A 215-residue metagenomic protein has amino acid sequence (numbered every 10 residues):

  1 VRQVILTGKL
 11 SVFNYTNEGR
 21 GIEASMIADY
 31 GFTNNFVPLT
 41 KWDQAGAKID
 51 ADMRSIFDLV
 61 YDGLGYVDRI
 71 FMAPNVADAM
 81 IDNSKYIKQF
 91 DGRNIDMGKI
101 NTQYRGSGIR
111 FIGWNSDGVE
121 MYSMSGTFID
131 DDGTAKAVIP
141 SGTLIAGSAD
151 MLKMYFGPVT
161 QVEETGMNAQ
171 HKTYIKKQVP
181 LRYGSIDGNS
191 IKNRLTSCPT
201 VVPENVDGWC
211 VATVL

Functional and structural regions predicted by a protein language model:
V1-V4, G142: Charged/polar interaction segments and conserved charged motifs
Q3-G21: Short, glycine/acidic-rich hinge or "gate" loops at secondary-structure transitions that mediate conformational
L6-K9, A28-F36, L144-A146: Generic low-polarity alpha-helical segments
S11, A77, T200: Short, solvent-exposed loop/turn segments at secondary-structure junctions
G19-E23, L181-Y183: Short secondary-structure boundary segments
I22-K99: Extended, solvent-exposed, turn-rich assembly/linker loops in the middle of proteins
I87-L215: Sequence/fold signature of self-assembling virion shell proteins
